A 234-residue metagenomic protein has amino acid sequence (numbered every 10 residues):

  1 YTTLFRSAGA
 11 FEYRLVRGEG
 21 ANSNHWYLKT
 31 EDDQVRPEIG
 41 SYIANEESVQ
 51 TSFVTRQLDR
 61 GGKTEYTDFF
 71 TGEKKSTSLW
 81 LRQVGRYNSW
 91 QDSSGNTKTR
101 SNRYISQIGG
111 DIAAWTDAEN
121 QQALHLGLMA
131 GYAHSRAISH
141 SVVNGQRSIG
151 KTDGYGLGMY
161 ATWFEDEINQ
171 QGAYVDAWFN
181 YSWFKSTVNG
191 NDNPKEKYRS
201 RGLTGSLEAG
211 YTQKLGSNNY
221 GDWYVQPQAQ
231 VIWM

Functional and structural regions predicted by a protein language model:
Y1-L4: Short, small-residue-biased leader/transition segments that mark boundaries at the very start of proteins
R6-Q34: Low-complexity acidic/polar repeat-biased segments
F11, N24-H25, G40, T64 (+2 more regions): Intrinsically disordered, low-complexity segments enriched in small/polar residues
V16-G18, E47, L58, S186: Short linear sequence elements within intrinsically disordered, low-complexity coil regions
G20, D68, G72, D117: Acidic surface patches and DE-rich sequence motifs
E31-K75, S217-Y220: Outer-membrane beta-barrel biogenesis signature
D32-I39, K74-S78, R82-M234: Membrane translocator/pore-forming domains, dominated by Gram-negative outer-membrane beta-barrels
